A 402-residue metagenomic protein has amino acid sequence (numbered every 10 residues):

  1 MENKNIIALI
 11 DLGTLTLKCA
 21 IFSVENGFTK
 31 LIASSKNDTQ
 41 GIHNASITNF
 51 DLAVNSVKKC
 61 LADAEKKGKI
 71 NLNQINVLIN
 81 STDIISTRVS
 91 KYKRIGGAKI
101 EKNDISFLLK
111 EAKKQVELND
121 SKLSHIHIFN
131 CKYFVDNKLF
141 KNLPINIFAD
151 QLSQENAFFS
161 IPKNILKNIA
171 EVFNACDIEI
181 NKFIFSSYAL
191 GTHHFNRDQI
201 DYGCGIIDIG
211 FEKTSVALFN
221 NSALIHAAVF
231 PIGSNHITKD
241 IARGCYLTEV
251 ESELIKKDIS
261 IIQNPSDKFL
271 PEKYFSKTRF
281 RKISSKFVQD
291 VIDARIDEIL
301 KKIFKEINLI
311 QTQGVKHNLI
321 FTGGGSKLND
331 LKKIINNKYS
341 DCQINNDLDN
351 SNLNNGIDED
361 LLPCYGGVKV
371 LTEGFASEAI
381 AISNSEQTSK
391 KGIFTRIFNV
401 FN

Functional and structural regions predicted by a protein language model:
M1-T16, A20-Q74, I79-C204, T248 (+4 more regions): Nucleotide/phosphate-binding catalytic cleft detector across ATP-hydrolyzing and phosphate-transferring enzymes
L9-I10, K18-C19, V77, F173 (+5 more regions): Residue-level signature of catalytic and energy-coupling elements of molecular machines, predominantly ATP/GTP-dependent
L15, S260-Q263, V315-N336: Glycine-rich phosphate-binding loops at beta-strand->alpha-helix junctions
K102, N337-Y365: Conserved phosphate-binding/catalytic loops in two-lobed NTP-binding clefts
Q151-S153, N220-L224, I310-N318: Short, surface-exposed connector motifs at secondary-structure boundaries
R197-N264: Acidic, glycine-rich loop-and-beta core segments that form the ion-binding/anion-interacting portion of active sites
E298-L309: A short, acidic, amphipathic alpha-helical segment used as a generic capping/interface helix at domain edges
N355-E386: Internal helix-turn-beta structural module
